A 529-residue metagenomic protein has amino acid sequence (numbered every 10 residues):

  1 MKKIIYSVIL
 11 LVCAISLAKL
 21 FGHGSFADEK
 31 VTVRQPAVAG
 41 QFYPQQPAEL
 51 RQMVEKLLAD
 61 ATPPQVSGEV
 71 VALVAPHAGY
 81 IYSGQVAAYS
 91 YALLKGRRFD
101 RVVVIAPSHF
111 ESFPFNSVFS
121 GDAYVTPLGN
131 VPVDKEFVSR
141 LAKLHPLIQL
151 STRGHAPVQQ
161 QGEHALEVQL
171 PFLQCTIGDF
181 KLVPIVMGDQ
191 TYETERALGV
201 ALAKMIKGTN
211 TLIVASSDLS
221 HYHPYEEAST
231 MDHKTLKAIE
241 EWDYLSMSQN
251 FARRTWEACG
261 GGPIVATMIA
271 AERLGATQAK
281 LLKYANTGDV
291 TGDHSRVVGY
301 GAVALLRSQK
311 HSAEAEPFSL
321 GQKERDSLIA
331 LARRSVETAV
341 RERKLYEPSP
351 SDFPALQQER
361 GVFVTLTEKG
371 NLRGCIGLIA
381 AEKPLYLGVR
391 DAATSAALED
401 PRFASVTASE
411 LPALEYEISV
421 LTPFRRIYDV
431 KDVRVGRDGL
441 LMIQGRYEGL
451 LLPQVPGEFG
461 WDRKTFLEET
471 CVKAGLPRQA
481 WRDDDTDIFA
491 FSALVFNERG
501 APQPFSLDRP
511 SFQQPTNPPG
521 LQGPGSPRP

Functional and structural regions predicted by a protein language model:
M1-I4: Positively charged n-region of N-terminal signal peptides that target proteins for export
V8-K19: Bacterial N-terminal signal peptides
F26-I269, R273-G275, Y284-T287, T291 (+1 more regions): Active-site histidine-anchored catalytic micro-motif
Y225-T230, G292-S295, P423-D429: Short glycine/threonine-rich loop-to-helix capping motif typified by GTGT followed within a few residues by an Asp-Pro
E257, A271-Q322, D326: C-terminal catalytic "cap/lid" subdomain
A313-P529: Basic nucleic-acid-binding interfaces
